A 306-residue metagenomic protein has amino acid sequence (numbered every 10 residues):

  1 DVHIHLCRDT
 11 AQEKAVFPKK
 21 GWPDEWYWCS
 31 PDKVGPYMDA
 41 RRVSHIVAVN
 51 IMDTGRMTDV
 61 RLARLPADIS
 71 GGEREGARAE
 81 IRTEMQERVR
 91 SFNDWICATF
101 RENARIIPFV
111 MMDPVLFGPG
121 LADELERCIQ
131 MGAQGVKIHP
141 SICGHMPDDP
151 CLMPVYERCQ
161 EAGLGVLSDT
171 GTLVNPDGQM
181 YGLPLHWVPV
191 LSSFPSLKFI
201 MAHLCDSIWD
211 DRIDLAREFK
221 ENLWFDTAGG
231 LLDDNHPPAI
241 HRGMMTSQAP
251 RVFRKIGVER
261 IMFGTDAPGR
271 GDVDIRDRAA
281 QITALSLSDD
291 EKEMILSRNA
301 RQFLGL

Functional and structural regions predicted by a protein language model:
V2-H5, A11-H45, R251, G257-R260 (+1 more regions): Mid-to-C-terminal alpha-helical segments outside catalytic/metal-binding sites
H3, M38, I96, C128 (+8 more regions): Conserved, mostly hydrophobic/aromatic
H5-C29, D59-Q86, E221-W224, G229-L231: Active-site gating loops and adjacent loop-to-helix segments of metal-dependent hydrolytic enzymes
A11, A133-G135, H145-M262: Catalytic pocket-lining loop regions of alpha/beta-barrel enzymes, especially the amidohydrolase/enolase/GH5 lineages
K19-R61, G72-E80, R105-D113, Q134-G135 (+2 more regions): Divalent metal-dependent hydrolysis catalytic cores, especially in the metallo-beta-lactamase
W28-M38, L116-C128, W209: Short, acidic/polar
M52-D53, P114, P140-I142, T172-V174 (+3 more regions): Active-site-proximal loop/turn and secondary-structure-junction residues that shape catalytic pockets, frequently
R61-V174, G178-Y181: Active-site gating/metal-coordination segments in enzymes
